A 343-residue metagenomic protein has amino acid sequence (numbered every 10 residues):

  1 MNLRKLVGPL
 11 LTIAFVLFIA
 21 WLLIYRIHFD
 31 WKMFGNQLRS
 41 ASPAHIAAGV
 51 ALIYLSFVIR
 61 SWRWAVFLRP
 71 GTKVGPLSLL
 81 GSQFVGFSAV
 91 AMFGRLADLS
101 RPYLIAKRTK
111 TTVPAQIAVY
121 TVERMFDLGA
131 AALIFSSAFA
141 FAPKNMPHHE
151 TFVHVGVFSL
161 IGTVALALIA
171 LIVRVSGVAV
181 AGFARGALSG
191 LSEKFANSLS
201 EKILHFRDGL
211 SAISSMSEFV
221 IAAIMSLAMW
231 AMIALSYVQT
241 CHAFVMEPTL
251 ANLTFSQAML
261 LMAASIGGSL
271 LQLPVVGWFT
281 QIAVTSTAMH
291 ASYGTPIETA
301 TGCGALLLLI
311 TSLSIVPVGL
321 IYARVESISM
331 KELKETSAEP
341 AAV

Functional and structural regions predicted by a protein language model:
M1-F84, F141, H148-G268, T295 (+2 more regions): Predominantly cytoplasmic-facing regulatory/coupling regions of multi-pass membrane proteins
G8-P9, V122-A132, S226-M229: Select subsegments of transmembrane alpha-helices in polytopic membrane proteins, especially boundary-proximal
V16, L52, R60, W64 (+5 more regions): Alpha-helical transmembrane segments and their lipid-water interface positions in multi-pass membrane proteins
L68-V74, Y103-P114, A118: Transmembrane-helix boundary and interhelical linker motifs in polytopic inner-membrane proteins
L77-G81, L96-L99, T111-R124, T295-L306: Membrane-interface alpha-helices at helix entry/exit sites of multi-pass transporters
G81-K110, S200-R207: Extended non-transmembrane interhelical loops and adjacent amphipathic helices of multipass membrane proteins
V85-G94, L260-I282: Transmembrane alpha-helix interface/packing and boundary motifs in multi-pass membrane proteins, characterized by
L96-R108, S137-A138, L273-A291: Re-entrant/interfacial helical elements at transmembrane boundaries that shape and gate the permeation pathway
